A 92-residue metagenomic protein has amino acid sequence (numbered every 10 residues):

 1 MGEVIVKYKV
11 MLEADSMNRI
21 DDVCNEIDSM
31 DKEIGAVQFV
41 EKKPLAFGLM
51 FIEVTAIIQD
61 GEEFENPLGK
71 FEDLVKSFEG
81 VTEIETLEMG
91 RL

Functional and structural regions predicted by a protein language model:
M1-L92: Long, contiguous binding/interaction regions
